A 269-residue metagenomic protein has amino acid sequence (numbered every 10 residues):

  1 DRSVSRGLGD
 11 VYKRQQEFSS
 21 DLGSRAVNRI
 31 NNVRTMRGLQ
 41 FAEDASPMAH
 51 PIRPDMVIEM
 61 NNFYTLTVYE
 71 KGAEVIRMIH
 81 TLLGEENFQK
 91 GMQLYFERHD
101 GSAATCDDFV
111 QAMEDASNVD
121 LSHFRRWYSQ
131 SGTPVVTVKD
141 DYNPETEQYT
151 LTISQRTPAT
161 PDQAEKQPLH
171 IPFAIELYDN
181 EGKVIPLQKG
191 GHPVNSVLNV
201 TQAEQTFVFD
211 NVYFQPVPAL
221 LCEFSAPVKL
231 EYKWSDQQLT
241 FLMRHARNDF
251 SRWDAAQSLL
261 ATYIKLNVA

Functional and structural regions predicted by a protein language model:
S5, G91-Y95, Q163-I171, K189-G190 (+2 more regions): Composition- and surface-driven signal marking solvent-exposed, interaction-prone regions in large proteins
S5-E145, T150-L151: Hydrophobic alpha-helical and helix-loop surface patches within well-folded domains that function as non-catalytic
R37-G38, A42, T65, D210-A269: Long, ordered, helix-rich scaffold segments
M56, I153-Q155, L177-D179, Y232 (+2 more regions): Active-site proximal loops enriched in glycine and acidic residues that flank catalytic Cys/His/Asp and coordinate
F63-L66, I79-L82, F96-D100, D115 (+6 more regions): Generic amphipathic alpha-helical segments used as scaffolds and interaction surfaces in large, multi-domain proteins
L82, Q130, T157, L260-T262: A very general structural signal that marks isolated residues within well-ordered alpha-helical segments
D120-H123, S131-L220: Beta-strand-rich binding/interaction modules
